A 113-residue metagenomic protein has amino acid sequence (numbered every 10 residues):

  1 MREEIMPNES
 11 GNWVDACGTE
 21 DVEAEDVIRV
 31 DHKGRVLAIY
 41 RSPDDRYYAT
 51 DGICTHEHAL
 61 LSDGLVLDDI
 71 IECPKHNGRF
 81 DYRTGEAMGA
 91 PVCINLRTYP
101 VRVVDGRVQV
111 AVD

Functional and structural regions predicted by a protein language model:
M1-G11, T19, E23-A24: A boundary/linker detector
S10-W13, Y47: Tryptophan-centered short beta-strand motifs
D15-A16, L61: Local beta-strand/beta-hairpin segments that build beta-sheet-rich folds
D21, D26-D113: Rieske [2Fe-2S] iron-sulfur-binding domain
